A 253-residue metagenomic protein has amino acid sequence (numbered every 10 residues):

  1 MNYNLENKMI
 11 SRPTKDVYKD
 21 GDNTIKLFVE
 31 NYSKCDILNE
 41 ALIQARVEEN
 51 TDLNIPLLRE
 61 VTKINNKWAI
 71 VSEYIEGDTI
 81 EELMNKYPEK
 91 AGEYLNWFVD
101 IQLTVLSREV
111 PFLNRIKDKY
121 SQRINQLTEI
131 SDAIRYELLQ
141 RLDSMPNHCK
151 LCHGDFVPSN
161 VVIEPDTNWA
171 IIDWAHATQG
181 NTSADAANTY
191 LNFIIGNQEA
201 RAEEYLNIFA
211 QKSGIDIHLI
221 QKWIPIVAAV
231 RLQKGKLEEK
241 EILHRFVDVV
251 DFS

Functional and structural regions predicted by a protein language model:
N4-L38, A45: ATP-binding glycine-rich loop module of kinase domains
K15, N188-S253: Helix-rich C-terminal or lid/interface subdomains of diverse kinases
D16-K19, Q140-A184: Active-site acidic catalytic loop and adjacent metal/ATP-binding pocket of ATP-dependent phosphoryl transfer enzymes
L42-N54, V105: Structural motif at the C-terminus of the N-lobe alphaC helix and the adjacent alphaC-beta4 loop of the Hanks-type
E48, E89-I116: Internal "kinase-insert"/substrate-recognition segments embedded within catalytic cores of ATP-dependent enzymes
L57-W68: Short beta-strand micro-motifs within the conserved protein kinase catalytic domain, predominantly in the N-lobe
N66-T79: Conserved short submotifs of the Hanks-type protein kinase catalytic core that shape the nucleotide-binding pocket
S107-G154, E164, R245-S253: An alpha-helical support segment within catalytic cores of ATP-dependent transferases
